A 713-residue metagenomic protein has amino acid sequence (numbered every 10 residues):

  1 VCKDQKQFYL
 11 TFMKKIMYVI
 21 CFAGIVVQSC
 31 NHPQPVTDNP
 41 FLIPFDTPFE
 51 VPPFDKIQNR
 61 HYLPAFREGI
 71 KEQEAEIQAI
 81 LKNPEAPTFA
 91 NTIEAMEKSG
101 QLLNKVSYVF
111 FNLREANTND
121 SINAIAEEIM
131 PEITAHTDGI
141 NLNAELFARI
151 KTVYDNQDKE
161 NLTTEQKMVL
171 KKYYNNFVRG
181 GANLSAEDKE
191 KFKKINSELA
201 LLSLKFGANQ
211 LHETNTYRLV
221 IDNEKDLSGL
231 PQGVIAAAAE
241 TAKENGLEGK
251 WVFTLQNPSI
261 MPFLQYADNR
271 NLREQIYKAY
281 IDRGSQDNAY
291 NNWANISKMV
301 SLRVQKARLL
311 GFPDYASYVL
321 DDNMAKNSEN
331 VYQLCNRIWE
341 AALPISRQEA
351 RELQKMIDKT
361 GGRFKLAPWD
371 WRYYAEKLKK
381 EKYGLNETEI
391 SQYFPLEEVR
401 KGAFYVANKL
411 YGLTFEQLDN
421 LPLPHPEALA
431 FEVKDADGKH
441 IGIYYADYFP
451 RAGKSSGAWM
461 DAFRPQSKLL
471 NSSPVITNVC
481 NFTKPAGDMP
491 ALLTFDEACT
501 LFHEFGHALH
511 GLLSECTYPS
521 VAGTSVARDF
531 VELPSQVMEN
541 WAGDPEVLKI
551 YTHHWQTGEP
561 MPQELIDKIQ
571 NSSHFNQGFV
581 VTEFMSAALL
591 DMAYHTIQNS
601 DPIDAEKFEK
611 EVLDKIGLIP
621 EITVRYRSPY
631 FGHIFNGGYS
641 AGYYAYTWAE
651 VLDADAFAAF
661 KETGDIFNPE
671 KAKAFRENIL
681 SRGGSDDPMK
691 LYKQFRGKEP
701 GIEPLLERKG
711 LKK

Functional and structural regions predicted by a protein language model:
I16-I25: Sec-dependent N-terminal signal peptides
V27-S29: C-terminal motif of bacterial Sec signal peptides marking the signal peptidase cleavage site
P35-P231: N-terminal helix-rich structural modules
P35-Q58, E68, S228, K250-W251 (+12 more regions): C-terminal, non-catalytic "cap/extension" segments appended to globular domains
D46-H61, F110-I129, T152-K194, T254-A294 (+6 more regions): Short His/Asp/Glu-rich catalytic/ion-coordination signatures at enzyme active sites or charged loops
E165, V169, L201, A208 (+7 more regions): Active-site-proximal, well-structured secondary-structure segments within enzyme catalytic domains
P313, G506-Y518: Catalytic Zn2+-binding segment of zinc metalloproteases
T483-L501: Short pre-active-site segment immediately N-terminal to the catalytic Zn-binding motif
